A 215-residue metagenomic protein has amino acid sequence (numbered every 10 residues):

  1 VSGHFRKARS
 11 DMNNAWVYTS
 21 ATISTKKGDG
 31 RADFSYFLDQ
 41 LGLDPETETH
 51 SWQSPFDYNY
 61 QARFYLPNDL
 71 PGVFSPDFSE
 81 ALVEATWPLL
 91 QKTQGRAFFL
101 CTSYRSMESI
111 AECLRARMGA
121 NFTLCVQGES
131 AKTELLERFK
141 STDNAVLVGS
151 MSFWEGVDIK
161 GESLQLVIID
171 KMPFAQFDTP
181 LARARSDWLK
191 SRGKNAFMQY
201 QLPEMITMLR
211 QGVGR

Functional and structural regions predicted by a protein language model:
V1-R215: ASCE RecA-like P-loop NTPase motor cores that couple ATP hydrolysis to mechanical translocation on nucleic acids
